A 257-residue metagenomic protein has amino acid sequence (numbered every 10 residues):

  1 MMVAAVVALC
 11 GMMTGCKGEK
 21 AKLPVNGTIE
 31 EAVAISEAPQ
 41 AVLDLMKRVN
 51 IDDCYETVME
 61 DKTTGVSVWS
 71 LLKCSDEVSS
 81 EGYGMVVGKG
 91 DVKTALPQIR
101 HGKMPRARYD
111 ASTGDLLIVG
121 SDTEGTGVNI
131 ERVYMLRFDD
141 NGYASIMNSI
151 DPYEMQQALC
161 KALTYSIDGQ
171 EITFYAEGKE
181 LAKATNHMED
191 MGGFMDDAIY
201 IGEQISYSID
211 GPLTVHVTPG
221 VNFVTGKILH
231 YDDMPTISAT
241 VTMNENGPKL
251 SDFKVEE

Functional and structural regions predicted by a protein language model:
M1-E19: Sec-dependent N-terminal signal peptides of Gram-positive bacterial secreted proteins and lipoproteins
V6-V7, D110-S149: Extracellular-facing segments of soluble proteins and assemblies that are Gly/Ser/Thr-biased and enriched in aromatics
M13-I51, E131-Y134, F138-E257: Acidic, small-residue rich beta-repeat scaffolds with periodic aromatic anchors
K20-Q98, E257: Terminal domain-start segments
I51-T63, R106-S112, Y165-S166, E203-I209: Structural signature of eukaryotic scaffold interfaces centered on beta-propeller domains
D61-L72, D110-D122, M135, D210-T218: Acidic/hydrophobic-patterned starts of short beta strands in beta-sheet-rich repeat architectures
C74-V78, T123-G127, N222-T225: Short glycine/acidic-enriched loop and turn motifs that connect beta-strands
Q98-P105, I150-M155: Short coil/turn segments at the loop-to-beta-strand junctions that recur within blades of beta-propeller repeat folds
